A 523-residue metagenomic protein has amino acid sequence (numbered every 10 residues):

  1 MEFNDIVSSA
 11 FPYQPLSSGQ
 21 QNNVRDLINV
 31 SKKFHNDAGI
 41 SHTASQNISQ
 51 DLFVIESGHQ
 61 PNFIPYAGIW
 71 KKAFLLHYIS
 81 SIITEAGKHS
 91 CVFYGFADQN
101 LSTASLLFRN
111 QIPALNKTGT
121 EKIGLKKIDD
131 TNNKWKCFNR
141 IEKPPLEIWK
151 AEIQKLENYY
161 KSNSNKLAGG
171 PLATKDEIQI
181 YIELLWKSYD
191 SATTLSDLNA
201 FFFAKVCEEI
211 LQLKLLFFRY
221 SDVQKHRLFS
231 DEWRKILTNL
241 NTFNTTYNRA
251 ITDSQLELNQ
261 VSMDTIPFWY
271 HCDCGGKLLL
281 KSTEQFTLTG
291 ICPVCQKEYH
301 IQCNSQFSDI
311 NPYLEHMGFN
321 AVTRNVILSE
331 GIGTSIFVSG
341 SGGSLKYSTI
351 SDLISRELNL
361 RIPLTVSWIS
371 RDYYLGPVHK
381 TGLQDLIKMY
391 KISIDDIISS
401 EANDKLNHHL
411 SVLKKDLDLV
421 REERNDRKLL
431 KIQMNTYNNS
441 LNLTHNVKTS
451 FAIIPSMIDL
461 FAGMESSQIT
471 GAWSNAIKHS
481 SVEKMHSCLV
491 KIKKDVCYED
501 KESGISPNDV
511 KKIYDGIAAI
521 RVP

Functional and structural regions predicted by a protein language model:
M1-H42, Q433, I453-D459: Low-complexity, highly charged intrinsically disordered N-terminal segments that act as targeting/localization
S49-T84, F93, V338-S339: N-terminal catalytic cores of NTP/NDP-binding nucleotidyl/phosphoryl-transfer enzymes
G58-P61, G95-N100, Y220-V223, S341-G343 (+1 more regions): An acidic- and aromatic-residue-enriched active-site/binding cleft used to recognize and process polar
Y66-A67, S80-A104, N359-W368: Glycine-rich phosphate/pyrophosphate-binding loops and their adjacent beta-strand/loop elements at enzyme active sites
F93, E298-I397: Structured mid-domain segments that build the active-site/substrate or prosthetic-cofactor binding neighborhood
Y94-S188: Internal, well-ordered alpha/beta segment that forms a basic, Gly-enriched binding/recognition surface
F96-S105, Q224-L228, S370-G382: Short, conserved secondary-structure transition motifs
W186-S191, L195-N304, D395-P523: Long, compositionally biased intrinsically disordered regions
